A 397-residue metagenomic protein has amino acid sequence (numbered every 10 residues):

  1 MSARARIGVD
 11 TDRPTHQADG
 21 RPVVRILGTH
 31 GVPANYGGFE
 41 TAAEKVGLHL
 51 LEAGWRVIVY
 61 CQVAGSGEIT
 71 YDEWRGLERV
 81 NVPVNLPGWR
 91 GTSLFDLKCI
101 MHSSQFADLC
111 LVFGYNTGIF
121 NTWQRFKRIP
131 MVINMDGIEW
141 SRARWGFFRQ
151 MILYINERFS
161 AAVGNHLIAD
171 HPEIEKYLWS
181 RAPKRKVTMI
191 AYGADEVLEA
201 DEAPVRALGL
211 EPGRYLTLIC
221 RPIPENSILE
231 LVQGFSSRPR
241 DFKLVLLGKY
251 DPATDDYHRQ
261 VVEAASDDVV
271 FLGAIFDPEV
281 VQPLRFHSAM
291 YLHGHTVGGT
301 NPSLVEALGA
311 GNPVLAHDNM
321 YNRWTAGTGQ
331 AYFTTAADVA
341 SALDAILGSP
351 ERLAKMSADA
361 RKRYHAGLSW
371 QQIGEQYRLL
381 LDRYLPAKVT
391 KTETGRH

Functional and structural regions predicted by a protein language model:
V24-L27, A207-P239, V245: Conserved donor-binding/catalytic core segment of Leloir-type glycosyltransferases
A53, E351-P386: A charged, aromatic-enriched C-terminal amphipathic alpha-helix characteristic of glycosyltransferases across folds
G67, T92-D136, W140, G299: An aromatic- and histidine-rich active-site surface loop
M101-S104, Q150-L167: Membrane-proximal helix-turn-helix segments that form the acceptor-binding/catalytic region of lipid-linked
H258-E279: Nucleotide-activated donor-binding/catalytic signature segment of Leloir-type glycosyltransferases, i.e., the conserved
M290, G309, P313-A316: Short hydrophobic beta-strand element within catalytic cores of glycosyltransferases and related nucleotide-activated
H295-T296: Aromatic "clamp/platform" in nucleotide-sugar-dependent glycosyltransferases that forms part of the donor/acceptor
R323-S357: Change "using UDP/GDP/dTDP sugars" to "using nucleotide sugars
